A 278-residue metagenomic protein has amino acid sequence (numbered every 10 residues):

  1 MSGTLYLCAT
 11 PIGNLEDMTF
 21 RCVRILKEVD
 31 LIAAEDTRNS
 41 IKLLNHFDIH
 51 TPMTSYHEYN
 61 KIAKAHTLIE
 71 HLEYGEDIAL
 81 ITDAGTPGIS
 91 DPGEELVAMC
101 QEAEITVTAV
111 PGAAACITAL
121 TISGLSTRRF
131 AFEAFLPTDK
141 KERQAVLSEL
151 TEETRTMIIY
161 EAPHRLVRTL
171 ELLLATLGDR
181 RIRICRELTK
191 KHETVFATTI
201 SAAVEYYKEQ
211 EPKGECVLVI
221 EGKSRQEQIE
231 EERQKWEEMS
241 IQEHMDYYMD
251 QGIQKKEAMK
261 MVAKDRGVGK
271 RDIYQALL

Functional and structural regions predicted by a protein language model:
M1-H57: Glycine-rich, flexible N-terminal cofactor/catalytic loop recognition
S2, T156, P163-L278: A contiguous loop/helix-start segment that scaffolds small-molecule binding in enzyme catalytic cores
G3-L5, Y74-A79, R155-T156: Loop/turn-to-beta-strand initiation segments
I12-G13, D83-P87, P163-R165, K223-R225: Short glycine-rich anion-binding loops that position phosphate/pyrophosphate groups of nucleotides and phosphorylated
L26-I32, E104-T108, T156-M157: Short active-site oxyanion
Y56-I62, L136-D139: Conserved helicase motor
P92-E94, K255: Glycine-centered tight-turn and secondary-structure capping sites
E95-E153: Class I SAM-dependent methyltransferase SAM-binding "motif I" and its flanking Rossmann-like core
